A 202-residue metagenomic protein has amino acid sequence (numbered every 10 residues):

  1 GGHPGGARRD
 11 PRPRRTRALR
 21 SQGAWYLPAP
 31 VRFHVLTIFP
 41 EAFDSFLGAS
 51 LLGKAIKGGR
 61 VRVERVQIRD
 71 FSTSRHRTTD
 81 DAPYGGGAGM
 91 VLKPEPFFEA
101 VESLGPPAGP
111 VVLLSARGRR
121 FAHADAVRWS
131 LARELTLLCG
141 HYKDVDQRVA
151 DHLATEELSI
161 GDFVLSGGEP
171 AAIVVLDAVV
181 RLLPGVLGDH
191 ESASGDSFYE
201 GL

Functional and structural regions predicted by a protein language model:
G1-A24: Compositionally biased, low-complexity flexible segments
W25-L104: N-terminal nucleotide/polyanion-binding subdomain common to many enzyme families
H34-L36, E64-V66, P110-V112, L135-L137 (+1 more regions): Hydrophobic/aromatic beta-strand patches that form the interior of the parallel beta-sheet core in alpha/beta enzyme
S50-K54, V127-L131, H152-L153: Short, solvent-exposed amphipathic alpha-helical segments in soluble enzyme and RNA/protein-processing domains
I68-F71, H141-V145: Short glycine-enriched loops at secondary-structure junctions
L92-H141: S-adenosyl-L-methionine/SAH cofactor-binding core of RNA-modifying enzymes
V145, V149-D196: Structured adenosyl-cofactor binding patch, chiefly the S-adenosyl-L-methionine
Y199-L202: Long, charged alpha-helical interface segments
